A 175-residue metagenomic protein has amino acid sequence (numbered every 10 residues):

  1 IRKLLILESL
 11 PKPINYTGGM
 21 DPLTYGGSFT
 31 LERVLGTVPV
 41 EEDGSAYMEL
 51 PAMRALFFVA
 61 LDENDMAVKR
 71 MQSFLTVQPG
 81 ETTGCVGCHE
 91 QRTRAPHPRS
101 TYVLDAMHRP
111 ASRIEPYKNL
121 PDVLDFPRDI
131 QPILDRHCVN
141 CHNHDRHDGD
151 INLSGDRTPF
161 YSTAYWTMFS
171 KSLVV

Functional and structural regions predicted by a protein language model:
I1-G27: Extended low-complexity, serine/threonine- and proline-enriched intrinsically disordered segments
L5-K12, R33-D43: A short, hydrophobic secondary-structure junction motif
G18-E41, E49-T82, V86-G87, R94-Q131 (+1 more regions): Solvent-exposed helix-loop boundary motif
